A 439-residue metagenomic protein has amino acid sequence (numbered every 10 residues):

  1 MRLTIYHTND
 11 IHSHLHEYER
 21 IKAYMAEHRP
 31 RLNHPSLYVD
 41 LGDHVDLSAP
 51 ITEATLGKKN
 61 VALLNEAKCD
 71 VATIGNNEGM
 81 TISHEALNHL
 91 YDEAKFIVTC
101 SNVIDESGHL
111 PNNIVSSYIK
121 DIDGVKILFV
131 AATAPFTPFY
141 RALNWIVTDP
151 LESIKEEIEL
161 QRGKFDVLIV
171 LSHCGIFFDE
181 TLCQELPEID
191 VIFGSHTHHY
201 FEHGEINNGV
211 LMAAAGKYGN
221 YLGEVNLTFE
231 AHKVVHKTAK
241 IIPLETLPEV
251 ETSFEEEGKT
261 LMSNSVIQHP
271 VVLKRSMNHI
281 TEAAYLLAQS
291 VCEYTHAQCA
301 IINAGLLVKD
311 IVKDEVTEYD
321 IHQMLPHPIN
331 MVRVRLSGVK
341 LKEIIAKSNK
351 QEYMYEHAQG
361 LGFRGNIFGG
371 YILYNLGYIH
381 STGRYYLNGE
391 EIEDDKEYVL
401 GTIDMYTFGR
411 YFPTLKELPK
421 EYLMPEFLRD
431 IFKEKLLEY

Functional and structural regions predicted by a protein language model:
M1-P243, I280-Y285: Acidic, metal/ion-coordinating pockets
L168-L171, Q268, Q298-A304, E356-G360: Flexible, glycine/charged-enriched surface loops at secondary-structure junctions
N220-M262, V266, P270-K274, L307-N330 (+2 more regions): Catalytic centers of hydrolytic enzymes
M277-H279, A297: A structured phosphate/pyrophosphate-recognition subdomain
Y285-L286, H296, A304-L307, D314-E315: C-terminal, charge/polar-rich interaction regions
H296-Q298, Y439: Short helix-capping/linker segments at secondary-structure and domain boundaries
